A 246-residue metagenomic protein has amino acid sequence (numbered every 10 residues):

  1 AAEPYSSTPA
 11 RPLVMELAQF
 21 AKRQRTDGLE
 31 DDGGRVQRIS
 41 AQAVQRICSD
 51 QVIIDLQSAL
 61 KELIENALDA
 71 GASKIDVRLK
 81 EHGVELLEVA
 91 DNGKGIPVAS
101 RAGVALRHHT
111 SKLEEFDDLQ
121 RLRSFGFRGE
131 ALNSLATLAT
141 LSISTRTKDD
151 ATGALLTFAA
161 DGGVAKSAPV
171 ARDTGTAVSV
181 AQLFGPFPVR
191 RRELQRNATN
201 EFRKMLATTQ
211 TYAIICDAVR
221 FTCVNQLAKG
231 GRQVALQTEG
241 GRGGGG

Functional and structural regions predicted by a protein language model:
A1-A2: Low-complexity, disordered terminal segments
Y5-E65, D69: Bergerat-fold GHKL ATPase/HATPase_c domain
L17-Q24, A59-R121, S134: Conserved beta-strand-loop-beta-strand hairpin that lines the nucleotide-binding pocket of ATP/GTP-utilizing enzymes
V36, Q51-V52, A67-L68, V77-E81 (+3 more regions): Replace "in large, NTP-powered and nucleic-acid-processing enzymes" with "in large, NTP-powered factors and other
S40, I53-Q57, A70-S73, H82-V84 (+3 more regions): Short loop/turn elements that form and flank the Walker-type P-loop nucleotide-binding site in RecA-like NTPase cores
V44, C48, A102-L106, F184: Conserved protein kinase catalytic domain
D118-G246: Glycine/threonine-rich ATP-lid/beta-loop region of ATP-binding domains
